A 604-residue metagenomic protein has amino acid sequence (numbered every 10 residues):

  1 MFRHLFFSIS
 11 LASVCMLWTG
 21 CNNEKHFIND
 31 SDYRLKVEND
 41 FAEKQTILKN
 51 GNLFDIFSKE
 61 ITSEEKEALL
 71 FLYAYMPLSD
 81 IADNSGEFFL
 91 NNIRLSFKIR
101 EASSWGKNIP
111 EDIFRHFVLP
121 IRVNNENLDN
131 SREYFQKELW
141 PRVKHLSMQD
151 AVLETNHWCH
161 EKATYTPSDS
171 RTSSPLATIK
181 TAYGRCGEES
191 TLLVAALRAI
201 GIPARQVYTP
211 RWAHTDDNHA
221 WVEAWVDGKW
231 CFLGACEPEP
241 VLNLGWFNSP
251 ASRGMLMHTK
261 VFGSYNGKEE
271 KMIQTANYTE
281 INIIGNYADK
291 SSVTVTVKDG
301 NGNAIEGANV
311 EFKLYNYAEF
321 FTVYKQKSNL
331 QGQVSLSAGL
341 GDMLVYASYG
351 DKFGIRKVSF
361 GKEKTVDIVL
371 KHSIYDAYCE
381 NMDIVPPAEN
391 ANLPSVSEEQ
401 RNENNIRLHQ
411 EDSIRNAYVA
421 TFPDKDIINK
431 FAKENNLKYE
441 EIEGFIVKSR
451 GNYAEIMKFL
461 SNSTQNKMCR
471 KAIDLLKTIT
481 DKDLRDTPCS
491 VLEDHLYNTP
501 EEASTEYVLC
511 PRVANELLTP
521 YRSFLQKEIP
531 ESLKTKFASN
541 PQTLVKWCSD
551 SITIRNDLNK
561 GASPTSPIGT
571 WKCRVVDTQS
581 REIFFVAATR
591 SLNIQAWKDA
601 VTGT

Functional and structural regions predicted by a protein language model:
W18-G20: C-terminal motif of bacterial Sec signal peptides marking the signal peptidase cleavage site
N29, Y33-G184, T191, D217 (+2 more regions): Secondary-structure boundary elements
K137-S147, A151-H157, T166-L176, T181-I273 (+3 more regions): Hydrophobic/aromatic-rich core segments of domains that either
D227, Q331-L344, S348-K352, V358-K362 (+1 more regions): Short Pro-Gly-centered beta-turn/loop motif in secreted/extracellular proteins
Q274-N286, S359-V396: Extracellular beta-sheet/turn segments enriched in Thr/Pro/Gly and aliphatic residues
S291-G300, G332: A short, amphipathic beta-strand motif
G300-E319, L340-D342, N540: Short, ordered, surface-exposed loop/turn motifs in non-cytosolic proteins
N316-A338: Short, acidic Ser/Thr/Gly-rich low-complexity loop/linker segments typical of extracellular and cell-surface proteins
